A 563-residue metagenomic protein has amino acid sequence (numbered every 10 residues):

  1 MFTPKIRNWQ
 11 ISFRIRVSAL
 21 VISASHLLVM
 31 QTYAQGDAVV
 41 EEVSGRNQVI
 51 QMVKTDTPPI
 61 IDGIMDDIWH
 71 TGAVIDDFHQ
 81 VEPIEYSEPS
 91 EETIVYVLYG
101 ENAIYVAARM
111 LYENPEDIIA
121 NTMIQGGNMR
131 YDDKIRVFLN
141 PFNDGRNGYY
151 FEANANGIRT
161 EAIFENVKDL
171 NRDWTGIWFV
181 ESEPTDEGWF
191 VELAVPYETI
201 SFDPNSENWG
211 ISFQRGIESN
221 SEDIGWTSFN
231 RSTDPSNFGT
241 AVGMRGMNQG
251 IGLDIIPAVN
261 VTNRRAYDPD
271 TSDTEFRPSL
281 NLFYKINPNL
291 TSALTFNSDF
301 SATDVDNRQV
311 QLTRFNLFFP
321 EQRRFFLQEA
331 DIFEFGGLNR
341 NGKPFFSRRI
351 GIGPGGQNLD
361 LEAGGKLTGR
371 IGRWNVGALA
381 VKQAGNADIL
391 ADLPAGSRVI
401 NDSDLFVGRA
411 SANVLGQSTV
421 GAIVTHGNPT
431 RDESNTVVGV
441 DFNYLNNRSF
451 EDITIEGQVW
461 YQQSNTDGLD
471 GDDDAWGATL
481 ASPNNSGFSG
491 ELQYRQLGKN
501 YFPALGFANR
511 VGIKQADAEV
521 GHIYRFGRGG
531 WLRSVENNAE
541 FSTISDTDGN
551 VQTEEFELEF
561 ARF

Functional and structural regions predicted by a protein language model:
M1-I15: N-terminal secretory signal peptides that target proteins for export/translocation
R16-V29: Bacterial N-terminal signal peptides
A34-N413, D432: Structural preference for beta-rich elements and adjacent junctions enriched in aromatics
E88, G250, T271-E275, G356-D360 (+7 more regions): Transmembrane beta-barrel outer-membrane domains
N140-F142, P196, F283-K285, N289 (+7 more regions): Structural signature of outer-membrane beta-barrel channels/translocons
I200-E207, R245-G252, N289, R373 (+5 more regions): Short loop/turn motifs that connect adjacent beta-strands in outer-membrane beta-barrel proteins
F213-R215, P257-V261, F296-S298, A378-K382 (+4 more regions): Transmembrane beta-barrel strands of outer-membrane/channel proteins
D360, R448, D452-T454, V459-F563: Exposed, low-structure sequence patches enriched in small/polar residues
